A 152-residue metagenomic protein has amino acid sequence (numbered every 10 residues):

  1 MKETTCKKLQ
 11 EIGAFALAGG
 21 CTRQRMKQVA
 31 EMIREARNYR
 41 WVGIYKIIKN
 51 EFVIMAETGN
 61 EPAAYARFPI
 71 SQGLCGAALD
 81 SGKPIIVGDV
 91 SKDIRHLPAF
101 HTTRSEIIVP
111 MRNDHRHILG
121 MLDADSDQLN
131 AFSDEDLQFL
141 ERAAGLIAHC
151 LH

Functional and structural regions predicted by a protein language model:
M1-P62: Intrinsically disordered, low-complexity terminal regulatory regions
K2-T5, L9, G13, S126-H152: Juxtadomain coupling helices with adjacent low-complexity linkers
E35-N38, D80, H149: Solvent-exposed polar/charged
A36, P98-R104: Short loop/turn motifs at secondary-structure junctions and domain boundaries
W41, C75, I108, M121: Short hydrophobic/aromatic beta-strand element in the GNAT-like acyltransferase core that lines or flanks the acyl-donor
I47-A99: Regulatory sensory and allosteric helical modules in signal-transduction proteins and certain transcription factors
S105-N113: A short, aliphatic-rich beta-strand micro-motif
R112-S126: Sensory-domain boundary capping and coupling elements
